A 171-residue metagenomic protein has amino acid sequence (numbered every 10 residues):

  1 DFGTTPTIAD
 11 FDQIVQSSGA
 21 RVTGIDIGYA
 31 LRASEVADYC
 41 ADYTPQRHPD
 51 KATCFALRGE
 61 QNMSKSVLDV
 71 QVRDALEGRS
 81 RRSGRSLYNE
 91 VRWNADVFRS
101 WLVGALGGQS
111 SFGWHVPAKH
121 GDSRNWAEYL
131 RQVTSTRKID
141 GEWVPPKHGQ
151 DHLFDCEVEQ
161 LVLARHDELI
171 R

Functional and structural regions predicted by a protein language model:
D1-I139: Mg2+-dependent endonuclease catalytic cores in nucleic-acid-processing enzymes, primarily RNase H-like
S123-R171: Long, compositionally biased intrinsically disordered regions
